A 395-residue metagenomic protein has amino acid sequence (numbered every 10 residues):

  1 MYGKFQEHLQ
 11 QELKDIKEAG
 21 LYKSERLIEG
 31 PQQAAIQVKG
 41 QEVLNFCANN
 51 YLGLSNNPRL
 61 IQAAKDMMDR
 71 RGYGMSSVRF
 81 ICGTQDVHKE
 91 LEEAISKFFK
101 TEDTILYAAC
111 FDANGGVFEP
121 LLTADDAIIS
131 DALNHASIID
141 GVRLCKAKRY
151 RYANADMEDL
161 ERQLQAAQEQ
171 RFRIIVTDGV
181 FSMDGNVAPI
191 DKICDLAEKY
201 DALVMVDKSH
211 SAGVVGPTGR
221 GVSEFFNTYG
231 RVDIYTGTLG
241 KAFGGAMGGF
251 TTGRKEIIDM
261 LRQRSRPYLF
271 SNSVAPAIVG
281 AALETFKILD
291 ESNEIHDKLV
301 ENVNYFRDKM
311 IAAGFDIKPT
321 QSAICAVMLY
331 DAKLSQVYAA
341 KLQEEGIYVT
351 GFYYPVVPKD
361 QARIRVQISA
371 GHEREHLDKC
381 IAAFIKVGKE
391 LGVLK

Functional and structural regions predicted by a protein language model:
E7-Q11, D15-Y73, A202: N-terminal "arm"/small-domain region of PLP-dependent enzymes with the aminotransferase-like
P58, Q62-D66, R70, E93 (+3 more regions): PLP-dependent enzyme catalytic core of the Aspartate aminotransferase-like
V78-T84, E92-G116: Short loop-beta-helix segment that forms the pyridoxal 5′-phosphate
V117-A136: Conserved PLP-anchoring active-site segment centered on the Schiff-base-forming lysine
Y150, N154-V206: Active-site phosphate-binding strand-loop segment of PLP-dependent enzymes
Y200-L203, H210, V215-Q321, L334: Active-site C-terminal subdomain of aminotransferase-like
D297-F306, I311-G346, V356, D360-Q361 (+1 more regions): Conserved PLP-binding catalytic core of the aspartate aminotransferase-like
